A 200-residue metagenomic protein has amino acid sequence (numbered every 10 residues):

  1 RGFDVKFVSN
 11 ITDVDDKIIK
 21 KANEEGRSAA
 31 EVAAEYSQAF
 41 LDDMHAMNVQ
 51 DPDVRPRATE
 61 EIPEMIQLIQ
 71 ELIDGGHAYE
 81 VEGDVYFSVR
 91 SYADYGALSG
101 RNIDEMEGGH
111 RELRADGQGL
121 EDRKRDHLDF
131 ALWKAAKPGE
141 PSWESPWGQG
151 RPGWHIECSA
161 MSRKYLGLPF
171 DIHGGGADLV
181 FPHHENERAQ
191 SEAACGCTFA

Functional and structural regions predicted by a protein language model:
R1-A200: NTP-dependent nucleotidyl-transfer catalytic core
